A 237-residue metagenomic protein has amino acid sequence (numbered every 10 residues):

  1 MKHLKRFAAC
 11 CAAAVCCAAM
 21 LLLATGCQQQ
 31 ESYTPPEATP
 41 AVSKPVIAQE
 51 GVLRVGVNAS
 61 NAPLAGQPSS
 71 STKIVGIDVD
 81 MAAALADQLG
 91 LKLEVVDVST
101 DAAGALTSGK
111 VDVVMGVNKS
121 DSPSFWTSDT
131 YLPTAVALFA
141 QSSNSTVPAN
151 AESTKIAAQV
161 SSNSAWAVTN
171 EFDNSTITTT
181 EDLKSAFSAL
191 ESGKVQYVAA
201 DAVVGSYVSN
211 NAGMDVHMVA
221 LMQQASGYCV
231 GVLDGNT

Functional and structural regions predicted by a protein language model:
K2-V15: Bacterial N-terminal signal peptides that target proteins for export
L22-G26: C-terminal motif of bacterial Sec signal peptides marking the signal peptidase cleavage site
Q28-Q30, V79-Q88, N144, E152-N163 (+1 more regions): Extended ligand-binding regions for polar small-molecule ligands
P35-G116: Extracytoplasmic small-molecule ligand-binding "clamshell" domains of the periplasmic binding protein/Venus flytrap
A59, L132-A140, V203-T237: Periplasmic-binding protein-like
A65-S71, A82-L91, S162-D182, Y207-G213: Ligand-binding cleft/hinge of the Venus flytrap
V79, A83, D87, K92-A151 (+1 more regions): Acidic, polar ligand-binding/catalytic clefts
G104, V117-F125, E191-S192, Q196-A225: A ligand-binding cleft/hinge motif common to bilobed small-molecule-binding domains
